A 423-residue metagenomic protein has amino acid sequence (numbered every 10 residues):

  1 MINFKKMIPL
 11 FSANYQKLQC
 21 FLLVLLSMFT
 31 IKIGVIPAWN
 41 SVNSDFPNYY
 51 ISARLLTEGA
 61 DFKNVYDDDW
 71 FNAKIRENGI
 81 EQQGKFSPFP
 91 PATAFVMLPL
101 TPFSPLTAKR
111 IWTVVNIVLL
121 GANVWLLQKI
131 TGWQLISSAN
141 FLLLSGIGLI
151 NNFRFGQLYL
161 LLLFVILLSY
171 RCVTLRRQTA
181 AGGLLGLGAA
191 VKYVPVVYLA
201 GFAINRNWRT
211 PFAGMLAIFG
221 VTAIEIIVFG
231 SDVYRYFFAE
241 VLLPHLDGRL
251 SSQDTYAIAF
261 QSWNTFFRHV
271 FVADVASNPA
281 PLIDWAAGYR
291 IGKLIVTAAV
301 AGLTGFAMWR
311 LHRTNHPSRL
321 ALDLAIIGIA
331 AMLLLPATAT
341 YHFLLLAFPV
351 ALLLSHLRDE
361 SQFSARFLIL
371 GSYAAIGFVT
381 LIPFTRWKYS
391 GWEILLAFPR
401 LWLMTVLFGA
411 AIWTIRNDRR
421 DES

Functional and structural regions predicted by a protein language model:
M1-F11, T414-S423: Short, intrinsically disordered terminal tails adjacent to the first/last structured region
I2-A180, N205-I327, M332-L333, A339-T340: Primarily membrane-embedded glycan-assembly and transfer machineries that use lipid-linked glycans
M28, L352-S423: Aromatic-enriched
S104, K192-P195, P349: Hydrophobic transmembrane alpha-helices
A122-L126, F164-L175, G201-R206, T210 (+2 more regions): Transmembrane alpha-helices and membrane-interface helical segments of multi-pass integral membrane enzymes
Y159-L162, G182-L185, D232-V241, F363-L370 (+1 more regions): A cytosolic-side transmembrane-helix exit/cap motif
T179-A203, I327-L334: Membrane-interface alpha helices of multi-pass inner-membrane proteins
A339-L354, P399: Hydrophobic/aromatic-rich transmembrane helices and adjacent perimembrane loops
